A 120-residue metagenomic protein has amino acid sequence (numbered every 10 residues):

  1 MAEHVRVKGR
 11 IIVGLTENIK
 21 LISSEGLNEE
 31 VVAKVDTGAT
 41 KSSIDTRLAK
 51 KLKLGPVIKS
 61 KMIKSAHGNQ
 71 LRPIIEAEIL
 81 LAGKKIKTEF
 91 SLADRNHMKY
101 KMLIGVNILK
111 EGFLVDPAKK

Functional and structural regions predicted by a protein language model:
M1-K120: Pepsin/retropepsin-fold aspartyl endopeptidases
